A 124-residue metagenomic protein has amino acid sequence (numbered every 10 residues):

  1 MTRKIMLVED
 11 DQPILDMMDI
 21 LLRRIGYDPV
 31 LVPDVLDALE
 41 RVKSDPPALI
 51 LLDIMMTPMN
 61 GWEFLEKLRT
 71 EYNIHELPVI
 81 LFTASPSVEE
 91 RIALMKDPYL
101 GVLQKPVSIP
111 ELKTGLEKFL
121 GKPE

Functional and structural regions predicted by a protein language model:
E9: Conserved acidic carboxylate
D16-R24: Charged docking surfaces used in two-component/phosphorelay signaling
L31-E40, G61: Helix N-cap/capping motif at the beta->alpha junctions
E40, W62-H75: Short amphipathic alpha-helix used as the core "switch/output" element in two-component signaling
D45-L51: Active-site beta3 strand of CheY-like receiver
M56: Receiver (REC) domain active-site loop signature in two-component systems and cognate sites in sensor histidine kinases
E63, P86-Q104, P110, T114: Alpha4 helix (beta4-alpha4-beta5 surface) of REC/receiver domains from two-component response regulators
